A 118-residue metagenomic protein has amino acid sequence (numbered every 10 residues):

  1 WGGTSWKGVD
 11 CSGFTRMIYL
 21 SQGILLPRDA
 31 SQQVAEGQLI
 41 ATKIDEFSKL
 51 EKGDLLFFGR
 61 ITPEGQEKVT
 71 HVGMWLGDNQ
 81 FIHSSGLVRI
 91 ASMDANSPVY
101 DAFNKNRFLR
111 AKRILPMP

Functional and structural regions predicted by a protein language model:
W1-G3, E64: A generic structural signal for short coil/turn motifs at secondary-structure boundaries
G3-Q22: Active-site nucleophilic cysteine motif
W6, Q33, V88, L115-P118: Residue-level detector of flexible, active-site-proximal loop/helix-junction positions within diverse enzyme catalytic
D10, G73, F103: Short acidic-hydrophobic sequence patches enriched in Asp/Glu that either
L26-N96: ...with weaker cross-activation on analogous glycine-rich loops/strands in unrelated enzymes
V99: S-adenosylmethionine
A102-P118: Low-complexity, Gly/Ser/Thr/Pro-rich intrinsically disordered linker/tail segments
